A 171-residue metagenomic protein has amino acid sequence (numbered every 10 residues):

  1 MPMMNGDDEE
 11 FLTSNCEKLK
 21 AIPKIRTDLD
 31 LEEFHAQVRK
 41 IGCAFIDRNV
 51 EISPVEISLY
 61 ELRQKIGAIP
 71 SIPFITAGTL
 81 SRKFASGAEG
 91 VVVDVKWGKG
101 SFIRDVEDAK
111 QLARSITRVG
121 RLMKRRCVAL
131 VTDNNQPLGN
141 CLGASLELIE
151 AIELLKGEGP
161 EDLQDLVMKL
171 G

Functional and structural regions predicted by a protein language model:
M1-E9: Active-site cofactor/substrate anionic-group-binding motifs, chiefly glycine- and Lys/Arg-rich phosphate-binding loops
D8-R26, E32: Active-site-proximal loop->helix
R26-D28, E33-L170: Glycine-rich anion-binding loops and their surrounding alpha/beta cores
